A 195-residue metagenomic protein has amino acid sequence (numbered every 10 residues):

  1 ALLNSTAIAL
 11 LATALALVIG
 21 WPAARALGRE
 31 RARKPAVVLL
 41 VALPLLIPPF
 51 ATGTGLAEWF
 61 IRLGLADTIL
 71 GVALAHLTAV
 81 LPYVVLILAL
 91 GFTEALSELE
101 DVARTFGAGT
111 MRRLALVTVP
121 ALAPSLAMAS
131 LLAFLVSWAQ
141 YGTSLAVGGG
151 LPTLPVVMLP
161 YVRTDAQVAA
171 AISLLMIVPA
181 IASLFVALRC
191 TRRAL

Functional and structural regions predicted by a protein language model:
A1-A14, E30, Y161-A166: Periplasmic/extracellular loop-to-transmembrane helix junction in inner-membrane transport proteins
L3, A7, R31-V38, L81 (+1 more regions): Amphipathic cytosolic juxtamembrane alpha-helices at the membrane-cytosol interface of multi-pass membrane transporters
I8-V41, T54, E58, E98-E100 (+2 more regions): Transmembrane-helix boundary motif in ABC transporter permease subunits
A12, I19, L40-A51, G71-A89 (+5 more regions): Faces of alpha-helical transmembrane segments in polytopic inner-membrane proteins
L17, R25, F50, V84-V85 (+2 more regions): Membrane-embedded alpha-helical segments of multi-pass transporters/permeases
A23, A89-R104, A108-V117, A170-L195: C-terminal transmembrane helix and the adjacent membrane-cytosol boundary/short C-terminal tail of inner/organellar
R33, F50-V80, M111, G148-G149: Membrane-interfacial helix termini and adjacent extracytoplasmic/periplasmic loops of multi-pass transporters
W138, S144-A194: Interhelical loop and adjacent transmembrane-helix boundary motif in polytopic membrane transport permeases
